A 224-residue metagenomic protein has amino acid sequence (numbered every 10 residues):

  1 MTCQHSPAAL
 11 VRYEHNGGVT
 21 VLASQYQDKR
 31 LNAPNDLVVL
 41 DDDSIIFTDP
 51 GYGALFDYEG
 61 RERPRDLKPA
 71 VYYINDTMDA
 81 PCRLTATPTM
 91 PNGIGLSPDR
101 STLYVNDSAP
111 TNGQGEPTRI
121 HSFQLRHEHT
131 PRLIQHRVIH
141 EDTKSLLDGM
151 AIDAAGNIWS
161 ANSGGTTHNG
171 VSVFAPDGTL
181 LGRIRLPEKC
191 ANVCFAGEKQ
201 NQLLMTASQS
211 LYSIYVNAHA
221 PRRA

Functional and structural regions predicted by a protein language model:
M1, Q27-I45, Y52, R65-A70 (+6 more regions): Beta-rich, blade/repeat-based domains predominating in secreted/periplasmic proteins but also intracellular
M1-R12: Acidic, Gly/Ser/Thr-rich repeat motifs that build Ca2+-stabilized beta-propeller blades
Q4-H5, P50-Y52, S108-P110, G115 (+4 more regions): Short loop/turn segments immediately following the C-termini of beta-strands
H5-P7, A54-P69, N112-R119, S163-H168: Short, solvent-exposed loop/turn segments at conserved positions within beta-propeller repeat blades
A8-L10, V71, P81, L103 (+3 more regions): Hydrophobic beta-strand positions in blades of beta-propellers and related beta-sheet-rich domains
V11-G17, Y72-D79, A155, G165-G182 (+3 more regions): Flexible "stalk/tail and boundary" regions
N16-R30, Y72-M90, Q124-D142, V171-L186: Blade-edge beta-strand/turn elements of extracellular beta-propeller and related beta-sheet repeat scaffolds
S122-P131, V216-R223: Short loop/turn segments immediately following beta-strands, especially the blade-tip and inter-blade linker loops
